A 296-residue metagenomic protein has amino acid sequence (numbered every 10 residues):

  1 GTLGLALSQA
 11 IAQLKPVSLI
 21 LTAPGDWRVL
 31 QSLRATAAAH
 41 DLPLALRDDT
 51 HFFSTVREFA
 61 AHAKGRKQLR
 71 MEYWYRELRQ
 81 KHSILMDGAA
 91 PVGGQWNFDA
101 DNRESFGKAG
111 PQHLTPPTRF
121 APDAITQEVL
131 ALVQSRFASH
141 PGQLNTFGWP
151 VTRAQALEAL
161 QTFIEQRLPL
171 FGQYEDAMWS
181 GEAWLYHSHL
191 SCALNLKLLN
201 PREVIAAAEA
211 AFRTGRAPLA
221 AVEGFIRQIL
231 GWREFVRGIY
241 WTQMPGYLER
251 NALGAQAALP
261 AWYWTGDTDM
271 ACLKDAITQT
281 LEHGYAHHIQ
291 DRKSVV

Functional and structural regions predicted by a protein language model:
L3, E182, Y186, L196 (+5 more regions): Secondary-structure capping and boundary motifs in well-ordered enzyme cores
L3-W149: Beta-rich, aromatic/charged-enriched effector core domains that present basic-aromatic interfaces for binding
G4-S8, A12, Q161, K274 (+1 more regions): Amphipathic, non-transmembrane alpha-helical secondary structure
H82-F225: Glycine/tryptophan-enriched, flexible segments
Q166, Q228-G238: Alpha-helical scaffold segments in carbohydrate-active enzymes
G238-A286: Active-site-adjacent "gating/activation" loops or surface patches in catalytic cores
K293-V295: Conserved small/polar residues in nucleotide/adenosyl-binding loops
